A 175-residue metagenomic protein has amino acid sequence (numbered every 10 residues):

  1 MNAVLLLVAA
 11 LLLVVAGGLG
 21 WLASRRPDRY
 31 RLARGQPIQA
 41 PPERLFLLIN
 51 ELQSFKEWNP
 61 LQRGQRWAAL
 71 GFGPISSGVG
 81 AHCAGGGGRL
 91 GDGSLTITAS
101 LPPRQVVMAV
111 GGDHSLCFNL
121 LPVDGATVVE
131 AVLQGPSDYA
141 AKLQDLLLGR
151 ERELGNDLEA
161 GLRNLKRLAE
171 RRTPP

Functional and structural regions predicted by a protein language model:
L7-I75: Hydrophobic ligand-binding cavity/cleft-lining segments
R34, G93-A99, H114-P122: Hydrophobic/aromatic beta-strand elements that line small-molecule binding cavities or substrate pockets in beta-rich
Q39-E43, T98-P103, N119-V128, R167-P174: A short, structured loop/turn motif at beta-sheet edges
P41-F55, C83, I97, V129-A131 (+1 more regions): Hydrophobic pocket/interface hotspot
Q53-P103: Short beta-edge strand/loop motif at the mouth of beta-sheet-based domains
Q105-A160, L165-R167: Beta-strand/loop substructures that line and gate deep hydrophobic ligand-binding cavities in soluble
